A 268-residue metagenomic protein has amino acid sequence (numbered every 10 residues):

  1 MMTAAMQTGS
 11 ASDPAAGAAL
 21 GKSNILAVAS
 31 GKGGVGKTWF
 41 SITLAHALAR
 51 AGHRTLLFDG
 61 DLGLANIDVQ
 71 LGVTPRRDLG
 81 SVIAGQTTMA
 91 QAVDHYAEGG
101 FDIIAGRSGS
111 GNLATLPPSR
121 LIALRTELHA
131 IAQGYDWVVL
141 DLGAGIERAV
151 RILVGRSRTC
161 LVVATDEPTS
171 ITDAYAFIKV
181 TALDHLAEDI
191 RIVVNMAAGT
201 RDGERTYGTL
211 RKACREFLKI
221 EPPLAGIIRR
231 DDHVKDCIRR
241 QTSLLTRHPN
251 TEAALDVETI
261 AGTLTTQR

Functional and structural regions predicted by a protein language model:
M1-I25, T266-R268: Acidic-aromatic/histidine active-site loop/patch
N24-M89, W137-V139: Walker A/P-loop NTP-binding active-site region of P-loop NTPases, recognizing the glycine-rich GxxxxGKT/S
G31, T165-D166, I190-R205, I227-V234 (+1 more regions): G-domain G4 guanine-recognition motif of GTPases
L57-Q133, H233-S243: P-loop/Walker-type NTP enzyme "switch/lid" segment
A130-Q133, E147-T169: Inter-motif core of Ras-like GTPase G domains
I171-L186: Conserved C-terminal guanine-recognition region of P-loop GTPase G domains, centered on the G4
F217-L245, V257: Beta-strand-loop-alpha "switch" segments that mediate conformational coupling across diverse proteins
R239-R268: NTP-binding/hydrolysis catalytic cores, primarily Walker-type P-loop NTPases
